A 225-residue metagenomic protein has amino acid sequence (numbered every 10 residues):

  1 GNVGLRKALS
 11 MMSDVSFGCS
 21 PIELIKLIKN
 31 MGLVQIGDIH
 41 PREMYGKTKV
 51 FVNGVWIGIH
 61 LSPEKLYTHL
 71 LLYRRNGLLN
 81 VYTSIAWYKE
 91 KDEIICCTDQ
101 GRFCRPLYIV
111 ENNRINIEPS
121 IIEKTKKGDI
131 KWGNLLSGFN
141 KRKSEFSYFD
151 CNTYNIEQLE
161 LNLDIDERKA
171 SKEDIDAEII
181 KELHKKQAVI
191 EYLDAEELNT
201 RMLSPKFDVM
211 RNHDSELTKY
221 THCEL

Functional and structural regions predicted by a protein language model:
G1-L225: Conduit-forming functional cores of very large proteins
